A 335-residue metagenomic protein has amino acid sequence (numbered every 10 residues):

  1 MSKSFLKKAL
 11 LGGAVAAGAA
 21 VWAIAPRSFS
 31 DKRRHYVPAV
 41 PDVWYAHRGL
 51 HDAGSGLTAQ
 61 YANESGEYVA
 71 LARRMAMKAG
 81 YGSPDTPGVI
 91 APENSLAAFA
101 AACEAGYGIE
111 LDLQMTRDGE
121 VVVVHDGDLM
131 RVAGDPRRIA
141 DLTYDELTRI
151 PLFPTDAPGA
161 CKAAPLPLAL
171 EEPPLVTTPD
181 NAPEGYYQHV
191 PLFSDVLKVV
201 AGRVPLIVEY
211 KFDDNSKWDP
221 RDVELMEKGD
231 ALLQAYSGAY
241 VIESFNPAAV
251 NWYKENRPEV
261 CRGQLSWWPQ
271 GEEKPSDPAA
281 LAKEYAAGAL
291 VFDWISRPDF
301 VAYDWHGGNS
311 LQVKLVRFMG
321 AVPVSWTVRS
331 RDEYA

Functional and structural regions predicted by a protein language model:
S2-A335: Phosphate-group recognition and catalysis centered on beta-loop-alpha active-site segments
